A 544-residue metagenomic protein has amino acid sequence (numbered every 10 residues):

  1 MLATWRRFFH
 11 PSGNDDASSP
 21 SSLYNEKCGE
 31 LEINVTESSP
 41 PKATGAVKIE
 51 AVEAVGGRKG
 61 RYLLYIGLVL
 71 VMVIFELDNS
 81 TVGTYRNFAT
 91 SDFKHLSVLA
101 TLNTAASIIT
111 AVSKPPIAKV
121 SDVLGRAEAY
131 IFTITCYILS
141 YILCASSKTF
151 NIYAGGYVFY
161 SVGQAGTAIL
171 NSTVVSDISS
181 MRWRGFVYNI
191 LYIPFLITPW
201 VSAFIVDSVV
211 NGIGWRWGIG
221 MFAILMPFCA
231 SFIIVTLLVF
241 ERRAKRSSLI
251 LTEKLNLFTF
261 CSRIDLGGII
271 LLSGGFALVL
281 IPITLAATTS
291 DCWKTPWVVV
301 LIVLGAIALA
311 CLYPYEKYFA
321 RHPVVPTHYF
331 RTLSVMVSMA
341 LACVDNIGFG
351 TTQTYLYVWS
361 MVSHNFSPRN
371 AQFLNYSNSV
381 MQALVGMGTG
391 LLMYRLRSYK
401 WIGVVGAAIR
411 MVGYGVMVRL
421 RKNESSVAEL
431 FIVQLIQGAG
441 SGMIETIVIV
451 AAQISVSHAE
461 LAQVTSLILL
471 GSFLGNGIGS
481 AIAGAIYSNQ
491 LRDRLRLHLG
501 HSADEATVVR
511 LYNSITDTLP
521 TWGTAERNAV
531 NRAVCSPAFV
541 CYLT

Functional and structural regions predicted by a protein language model:
M1-V82, S91: Cytosolic juxtamembrane N-terminal segment immediately preceding the first transmembrane helix of multi-pass
G60-I117, T167-A168, S172, S202 (+2 more regions): Extracytoplasmic
G67-V69, L77, T84-Y85, K94 (+3 more regions): Transmembrane core module of solute transporters
S113-R126, V210, V385-W401: Helix-to-loop junctions at the C-terminal end of transmembrane segments in multipass secondary transporters
P116-G267: Helix-loop-helix hairpins in multi-pass membrane proteins, especially solute transporters
S146-Y157, R419-Q434, S488-R494: Helix-loop junctions at membrane interfaces in 12-TM secondary transporters
R216-A340: Hydrophobic transmembrane-helix bundles of small-molecule transporters
L255, I449-V450, G471-T544: Hydrophobic transmembrane architecture of multi-pass small-molecule transporters
